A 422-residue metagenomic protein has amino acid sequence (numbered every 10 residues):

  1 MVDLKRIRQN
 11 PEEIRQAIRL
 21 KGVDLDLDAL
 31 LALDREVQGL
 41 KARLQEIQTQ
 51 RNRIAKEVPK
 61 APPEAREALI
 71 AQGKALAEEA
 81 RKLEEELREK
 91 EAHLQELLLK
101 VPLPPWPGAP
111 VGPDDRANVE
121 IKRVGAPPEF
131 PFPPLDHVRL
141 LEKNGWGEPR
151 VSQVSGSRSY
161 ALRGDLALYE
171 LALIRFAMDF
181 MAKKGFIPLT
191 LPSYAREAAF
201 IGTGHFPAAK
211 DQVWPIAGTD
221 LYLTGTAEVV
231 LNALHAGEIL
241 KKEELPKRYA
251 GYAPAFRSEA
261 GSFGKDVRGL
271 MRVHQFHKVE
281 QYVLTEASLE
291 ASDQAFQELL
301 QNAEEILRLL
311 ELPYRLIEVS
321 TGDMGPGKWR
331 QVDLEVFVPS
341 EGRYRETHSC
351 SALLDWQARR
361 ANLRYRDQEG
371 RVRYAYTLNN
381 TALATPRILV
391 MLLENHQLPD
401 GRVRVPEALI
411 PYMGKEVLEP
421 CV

Functional and structural regions predicted by a protein language model:
M1-P128: N-terminal alpha-helical targeting/anchoring segments
I121-V422: TRNA-recognition modules of translation machinery and tRNA-sensing kinases, especially anticodon-binding
